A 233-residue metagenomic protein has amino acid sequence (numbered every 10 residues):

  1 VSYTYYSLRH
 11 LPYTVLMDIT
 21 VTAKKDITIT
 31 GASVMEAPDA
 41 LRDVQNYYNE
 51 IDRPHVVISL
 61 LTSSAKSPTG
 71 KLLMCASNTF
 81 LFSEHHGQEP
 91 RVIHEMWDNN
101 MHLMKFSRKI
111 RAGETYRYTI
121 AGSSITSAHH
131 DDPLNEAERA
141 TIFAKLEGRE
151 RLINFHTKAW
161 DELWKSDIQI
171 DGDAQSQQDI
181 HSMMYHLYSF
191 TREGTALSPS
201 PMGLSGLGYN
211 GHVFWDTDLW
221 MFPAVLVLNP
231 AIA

Functional and structural regions predicted by a protein language model:
V1-Y209: Acidic/polar, glycine-enriched structural segments that form the non-catalytic walls/loops of the carbohydrate-binding
S176-H181, T217-A233: Carboxylate/His-rich catalytic cores and anion/metal-binding grooves
A196, H212, I232-A233: Short, surface-exposed helix-loop/turn micro-motifs enriched in polar/charged residues
G206-H212, T217, P223: Segments forming glycine/polar-rich beta-alpha architectures that bind adenosine-containing cofactors
